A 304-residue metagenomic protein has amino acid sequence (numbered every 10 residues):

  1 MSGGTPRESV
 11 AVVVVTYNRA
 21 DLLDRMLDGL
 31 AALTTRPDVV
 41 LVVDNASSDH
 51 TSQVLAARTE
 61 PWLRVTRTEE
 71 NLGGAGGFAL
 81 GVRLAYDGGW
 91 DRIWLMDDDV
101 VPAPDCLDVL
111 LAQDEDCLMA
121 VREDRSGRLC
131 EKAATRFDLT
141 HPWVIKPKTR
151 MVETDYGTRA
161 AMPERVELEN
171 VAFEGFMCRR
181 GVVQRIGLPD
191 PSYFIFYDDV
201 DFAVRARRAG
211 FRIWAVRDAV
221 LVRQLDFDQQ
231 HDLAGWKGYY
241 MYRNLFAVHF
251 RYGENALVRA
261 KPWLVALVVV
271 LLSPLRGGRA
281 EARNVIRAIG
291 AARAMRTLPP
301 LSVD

Functional and structural regions predicted by a protein language model:
D24, D49-A57, D105: Acidic helix N-cap motif at the loop->helix transition within catalytic regions of sugar-transfer enzymes
D28-P37: Short, acidic, metal-binding catalytic loop of nucleotide-sugar glycosyltransferases
G29, D44-Q53, E70, V100: A conserved acidic beta->alpha catalytic loop
T68-G88: Glycine-rich, basic loop-to-helix element that forms the pyrophosphate-binding segment of sugar-nucleotide handling
W90-D99: Short beta-strand-to-loop acidic/aromatic patch adjacent to the donor-nucleotide binding site
D105-D138: Conserved donor NDP-sugar-binding/catalytic core segment of glycosyltransferases
N170-V171, G175-L188, S192-A219: A short, conserved alpha-helix in the catalytic core of glycosyltransferases
W236-N244, E254-D304: Non-catalytic, C-terminal membrane-associated alpha-helical segments of glycosyltransferases
